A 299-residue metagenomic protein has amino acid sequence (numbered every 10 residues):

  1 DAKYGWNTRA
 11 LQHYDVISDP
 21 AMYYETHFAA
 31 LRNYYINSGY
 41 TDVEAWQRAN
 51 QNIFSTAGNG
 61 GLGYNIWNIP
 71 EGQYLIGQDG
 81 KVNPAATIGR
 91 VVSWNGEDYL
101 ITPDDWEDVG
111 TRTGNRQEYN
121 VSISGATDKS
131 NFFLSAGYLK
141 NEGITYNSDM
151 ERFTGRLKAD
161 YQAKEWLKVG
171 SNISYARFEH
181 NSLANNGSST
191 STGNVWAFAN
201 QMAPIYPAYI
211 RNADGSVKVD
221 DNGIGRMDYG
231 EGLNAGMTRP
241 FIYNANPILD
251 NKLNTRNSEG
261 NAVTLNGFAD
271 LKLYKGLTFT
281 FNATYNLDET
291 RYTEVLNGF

Functional and structural regions predicted by a protein language model:
A2-P103, G143-S148, T154, K158-A262 (+1 more regions): Surface-exposed loop/interface segments of Gram-negative outer-membrane beta-barrel transport/assembly proteins
S93, G110-G114, I123-T127: Outer-membrane beta-barrel initiation region
W106-D108: Surface-exposed cleft-lining segments at the edges of enzyme active sites
R116, T127-D128, Q162-K164, K272-Y274: Outer-membrane beta-barrel channels and translocator barrels
V121-G125, G155-Y161, L265-L271: Residues on the lipid-exposed face of transmembrane beta-strands in outer-membrane beta-barrel proteins
L139-N141: Ligand-site clamp/hinge motif
